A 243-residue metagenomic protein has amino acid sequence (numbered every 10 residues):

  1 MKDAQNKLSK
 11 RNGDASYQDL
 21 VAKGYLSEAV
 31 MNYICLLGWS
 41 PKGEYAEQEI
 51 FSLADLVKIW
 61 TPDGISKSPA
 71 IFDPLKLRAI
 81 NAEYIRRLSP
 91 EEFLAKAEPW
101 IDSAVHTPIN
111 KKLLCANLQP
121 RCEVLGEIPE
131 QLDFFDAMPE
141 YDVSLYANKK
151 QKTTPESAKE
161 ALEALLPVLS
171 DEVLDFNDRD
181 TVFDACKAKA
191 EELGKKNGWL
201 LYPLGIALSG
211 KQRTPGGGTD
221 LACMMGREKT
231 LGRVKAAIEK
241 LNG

Functional and structural regions predicted by a protein language model:
M1-I85, E92, Y202-R213, A236-A237: Alpha-helical recognition segments enriched in aromatics with Gly/Pro capping that present substrate-recognition
Y17-Q18, M31, R78-N81, E98 (+5 more regions): Amphipathic alpha-helical segments within well-ordered protein domains
D19-K23, Y45, I65-A70, A82-R86 (+6 more regions): Generic alpha-helical structural element
I34, Y45-S52, S68-P74, L94-A95 (+5 more regions): Short coil/turn segments at secondary-structure boundaries
I34-G38, N81-Y84, L118, C122 (+4 more regions): Generic structural signal for hydrophobic core residues of well-folded globular domains
W39-G43, I65-S66, R86-P90, H106-T107 (+6 more regions): Intrinsically disordered or highly flexible coil/loop and linker segments, enriched in small and charged/polar residues
P90-L193: Small-residue-rich helix-loop
D180-N242: Charged substrate- and nucleic-acid-binding regions of tRNA-handling and nucleotidyl-transfer enzymes, centered on
